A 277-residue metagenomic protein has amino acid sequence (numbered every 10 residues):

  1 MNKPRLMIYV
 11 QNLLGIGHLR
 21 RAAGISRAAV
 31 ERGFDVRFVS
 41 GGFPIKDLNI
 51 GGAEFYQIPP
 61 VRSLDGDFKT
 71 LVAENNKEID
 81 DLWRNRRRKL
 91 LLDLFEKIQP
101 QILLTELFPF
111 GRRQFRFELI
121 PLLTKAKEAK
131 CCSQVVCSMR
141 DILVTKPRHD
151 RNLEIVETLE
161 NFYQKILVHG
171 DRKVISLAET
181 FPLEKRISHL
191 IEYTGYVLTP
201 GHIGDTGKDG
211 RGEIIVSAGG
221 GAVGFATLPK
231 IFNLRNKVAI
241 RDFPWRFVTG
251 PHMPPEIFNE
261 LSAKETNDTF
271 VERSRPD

Functional and structural regions predicted by a protein language model:
N2-G15, T105-L107: Nucleotide-activated donor-dependent transferases that construct or modify glycoconjugates
N2-L6, A28-L82, R88, D93 (+3 more regions): Conserved nucleotide-sugar phosphate-binding/catalytic loop shared by glycosyltransferases and other
V10-R21, G224-F225: A short, glycine/small-residue-rich beta-strand->loop->alpha-helix junction that serves as a flexible
L19-A29: Short amphipathic alpha-helix
S26, P182-L183, Y196-D277: Donor-nucleotide binding loops and adjacent catalytic segments primarily of GT-B fold Leloir glycosyltransferases
R37-G41, C137-S138, I166-G170, F243-G250: Short internal beta-strands
L94-P109: Proline-aspartate-enriched helix->loop->beta-strand connector
F117-Y193: Active-site-proximal region of nucleotide-activated glycan assembly enzymes, centered on histidine/acidic-rich loops
